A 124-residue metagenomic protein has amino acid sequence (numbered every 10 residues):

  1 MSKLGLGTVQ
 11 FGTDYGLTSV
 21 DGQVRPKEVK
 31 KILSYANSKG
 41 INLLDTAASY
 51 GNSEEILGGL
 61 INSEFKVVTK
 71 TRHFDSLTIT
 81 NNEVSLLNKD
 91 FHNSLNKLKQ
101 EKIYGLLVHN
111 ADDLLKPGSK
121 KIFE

Functional and structural regions predicted by a protein language model:
M1-K66: N-terminal binding-site loop/beta-alpha segment at the start of enzyme catalytic domains that lines or forms
Q10-F11, G51, R72-F74, D113: Short, solvent-exposed loop/turn segments at secondary-structure junctions
T13-T18, F74-T80: A short acidic, helix-capping loop that chelates divalent metal ions and anchors anionic groups
V24, D45, T78, N82 (+1 more regions): Short, surface-exposed alpha-helical recognition segments that flank or form part of ligand/macromolecule-binding
E28-L33, V67-T69, D90-S94, D112: Glycine-rich loops and low-complexity Gly/Arg-rich segments that provide flexible linkers or classic glycine-based
N52, T78, P117: Residues that form or flank phosphate/diphosphate-binding pockets in enzymes that use nucleotide phosphates
E64-T78, G105-H109: A short, structured active-site edge motif that brings together acidic residues
N81-E124: Glycine/proline-rich, positively charged, aromatic-decorated active-site loop/lid region on the catalytic face
